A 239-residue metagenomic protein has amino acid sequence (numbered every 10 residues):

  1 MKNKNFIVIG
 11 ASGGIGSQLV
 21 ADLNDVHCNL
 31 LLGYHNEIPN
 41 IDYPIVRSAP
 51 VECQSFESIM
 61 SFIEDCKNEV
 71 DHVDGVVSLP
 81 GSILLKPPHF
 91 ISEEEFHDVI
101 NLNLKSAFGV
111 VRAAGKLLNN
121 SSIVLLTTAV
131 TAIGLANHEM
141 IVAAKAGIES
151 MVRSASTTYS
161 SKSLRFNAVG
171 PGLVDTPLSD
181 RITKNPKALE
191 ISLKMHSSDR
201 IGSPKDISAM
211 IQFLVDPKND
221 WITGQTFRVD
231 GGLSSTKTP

Functional and structural regions predicted by a protein language model:
S12, V20: N-terminal Rossmann NAD(P)H-binding glycine-rich loop of SDR-like oxidoreductase domains
L79-L85, G232: Conserved NAD(P)H cofactor-binding loop of Rossmann-fold oxidoreductase domains
P87-P88, S92-I100, S192: Substrate-binding pocket helix/loop in short-chain dehydrogenase/reductase
V124-I148, V152-S161, V174: Catalytic loop of short-chain dehydrogenase/reductase
S160, R165, I222-G224: Short, small/polar-rich loop/turn modules that mediate ligand/substrate recognition or access, typified
H196-I207: A conserved structural motif in NAD(P)-dependent oxidoreductases
Q212, T223-P239: Short C-terminal tail/terminal secondary-structure segment of NAD(P)H-dependent dehydrogenase/reductase domains
